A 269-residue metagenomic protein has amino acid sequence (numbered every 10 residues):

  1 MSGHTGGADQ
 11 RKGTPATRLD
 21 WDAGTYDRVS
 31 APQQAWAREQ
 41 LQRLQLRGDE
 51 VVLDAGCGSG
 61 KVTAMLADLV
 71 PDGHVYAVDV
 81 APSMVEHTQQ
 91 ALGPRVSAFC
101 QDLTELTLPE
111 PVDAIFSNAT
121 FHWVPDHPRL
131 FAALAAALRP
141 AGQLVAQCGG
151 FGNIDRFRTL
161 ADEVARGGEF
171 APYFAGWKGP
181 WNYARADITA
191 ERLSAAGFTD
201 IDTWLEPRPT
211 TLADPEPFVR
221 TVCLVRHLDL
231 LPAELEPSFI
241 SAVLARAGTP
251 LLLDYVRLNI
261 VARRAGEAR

Functional and structural regions predicted by a protein language model:
S2-G48, K61-M65, M84-H87: Conserved class I S-adenosyl-L-methionine
L53-A55, S59-L106: Class I SAM-dependent methyltransferase SAM/SAH-binding core
S59-K61, G179-R269: Conserved Class I S-adenosyl-L-methionine
T104-I115: A short acidic, Gly/Pro-enriched loop at the edge of an enzyme's catalytic core that lines a small-molecule cofactor
A114-H127: A short SAM/SAH-binding and catalytic strip from SAM-dependent methyltransferases
P128-Q143: A short glycine-rich, Lys/Arg-flanked "PGG" loop and its adjoining helix->strand segment in the class I
L144-V145, D200: A short hydrophobic/small-residue beta-strand
V145-G168: Conserved class I S-adenosyl-L-methionine
